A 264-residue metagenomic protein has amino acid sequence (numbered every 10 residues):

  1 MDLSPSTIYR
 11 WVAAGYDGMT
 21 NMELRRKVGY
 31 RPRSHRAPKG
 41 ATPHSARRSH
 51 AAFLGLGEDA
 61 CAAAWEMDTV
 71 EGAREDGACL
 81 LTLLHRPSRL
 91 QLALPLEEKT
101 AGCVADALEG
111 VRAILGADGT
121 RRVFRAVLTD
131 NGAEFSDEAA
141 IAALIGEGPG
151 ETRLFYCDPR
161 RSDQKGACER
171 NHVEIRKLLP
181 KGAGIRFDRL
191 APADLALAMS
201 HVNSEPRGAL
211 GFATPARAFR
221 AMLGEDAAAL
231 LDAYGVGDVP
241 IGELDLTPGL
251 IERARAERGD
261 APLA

Functional and structural regions predicted by a protein language model:
D2-G57: Basic, flexible linker segments flanking DNA-binding modules in nucleic acid-interacting mobile-element proteins
I8, D68, R89, L108 (+4 more regions): Mobile genetic element proteins and their domesticated derivatives, centered on retroelements and DNA transposons
L54-L92: An active-site-proximal beta-strand-loop segment
G72-D76, A93-D118: Active-site beta-loop-alpha junctions of metal-dependent nucleic acid enzymes, especially the RNase H-like/DDE
R89-L94, Y156, K181-A183: Short small-residue beta-strand/loop micro-motif enriched in glycine and branched aliphatics
D118-V123, P149-E151: Short helix-terminating capping/connector loops at secondary-structure junctions
T129-N131, E138-I141, I145, R153-L179 (+1 more regions): RNase H-like two-metal-ion nuclease catalytic core shared by retroviral integrases and related mobile-element nucleases
A139, K181-A264: C-terminal domain-tail junction helix/linker
